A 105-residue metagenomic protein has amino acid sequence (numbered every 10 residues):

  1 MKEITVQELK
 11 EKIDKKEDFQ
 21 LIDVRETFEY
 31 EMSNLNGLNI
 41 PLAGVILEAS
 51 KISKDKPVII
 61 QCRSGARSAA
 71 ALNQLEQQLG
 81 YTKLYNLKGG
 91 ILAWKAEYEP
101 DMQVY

Functional and structural regions predicted by a protein language model:
M1-Q20, V24-P57, R67-Y105: Rhodanese-like catalytic fold shared by cysteine-dependent sulfurtransferases and DSP/PTP-type phosphatases
Q61-C62: Short, surface-exposed ligand- or partner-binding patches at beta-edge/loop junctions that are enriched in aromatics
